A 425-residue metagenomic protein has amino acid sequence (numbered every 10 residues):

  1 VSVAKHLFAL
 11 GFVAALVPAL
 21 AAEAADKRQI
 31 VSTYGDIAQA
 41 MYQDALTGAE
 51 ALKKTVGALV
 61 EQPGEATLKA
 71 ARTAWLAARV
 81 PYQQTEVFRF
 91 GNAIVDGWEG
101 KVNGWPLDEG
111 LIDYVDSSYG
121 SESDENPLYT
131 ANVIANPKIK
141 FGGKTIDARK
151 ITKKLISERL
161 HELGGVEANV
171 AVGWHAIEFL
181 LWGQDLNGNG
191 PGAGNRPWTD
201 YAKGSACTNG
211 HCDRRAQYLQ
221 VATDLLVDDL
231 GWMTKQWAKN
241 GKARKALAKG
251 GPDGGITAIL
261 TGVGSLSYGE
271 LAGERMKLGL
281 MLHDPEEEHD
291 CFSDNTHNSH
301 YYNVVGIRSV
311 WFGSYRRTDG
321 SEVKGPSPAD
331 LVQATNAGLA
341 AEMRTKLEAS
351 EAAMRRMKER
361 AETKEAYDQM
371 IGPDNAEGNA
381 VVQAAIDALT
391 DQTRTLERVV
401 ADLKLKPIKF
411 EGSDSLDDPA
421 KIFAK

Functional and structural regions predicted by a protein language model:
V1-L10: Bacterial N-terminal signal peptides that target proteins for export
A9-A19: Bacterial N-terminal signal peptides
A25-K425: Mature extracytoplasmic or organellar-lumen-exposed domains after removal of signal/transit peptides
